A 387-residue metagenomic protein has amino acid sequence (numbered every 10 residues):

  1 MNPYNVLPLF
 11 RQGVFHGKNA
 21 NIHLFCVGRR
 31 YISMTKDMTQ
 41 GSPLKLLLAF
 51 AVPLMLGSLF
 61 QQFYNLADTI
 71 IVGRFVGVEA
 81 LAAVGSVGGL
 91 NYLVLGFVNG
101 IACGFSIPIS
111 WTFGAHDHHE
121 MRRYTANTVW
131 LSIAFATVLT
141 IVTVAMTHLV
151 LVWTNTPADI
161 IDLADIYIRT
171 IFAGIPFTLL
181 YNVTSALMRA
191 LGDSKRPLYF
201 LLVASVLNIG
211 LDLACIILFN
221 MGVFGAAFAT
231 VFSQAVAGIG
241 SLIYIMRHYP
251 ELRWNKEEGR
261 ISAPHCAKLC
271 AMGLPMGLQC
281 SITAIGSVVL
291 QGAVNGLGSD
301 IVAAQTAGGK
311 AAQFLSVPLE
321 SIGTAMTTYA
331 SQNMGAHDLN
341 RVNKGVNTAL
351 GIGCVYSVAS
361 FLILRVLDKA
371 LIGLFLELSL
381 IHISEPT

Functional and structural regions predicted by a protein language model:
H23-A49, T230, S241-T283: Interhelical loop/hinge segments that connect adjacent transmembrane helices in multipass membrane
A49-D68, T170, Y181, A204 (+4 more regions): Transmembrane helical elements of multi-pass membrane transporters/channels
A51, G85-G88, S132, I168-I171 (+6 more regions): Residue-level recognition of transmembrane alpha-helices in multi-pass small-molecule transporters/permeases
L59, F63-A82, L151-A158, A214-M221 (+3 more regions): Helix-terminus/linker motif at the lipid-water interface of multi-pass membrane proteins
L66, I70, T140-H148, W153 (+5 more regions): Membrane-embedded alpha-helical segments of multi-pass transporters/permeases
L81-I141, T178-P197, Q291, A304-D368 (+1 more regions): Small-residue-rich hydrophobic transmembrane alpha-helices
Y167, F200-A214, M221-P250: Hydrophobic alpha-helical transmembrane segments
L378-T387: Residue-level detector of conserved catalytic or cofactor/ligand-binding positions in enzyme active sites
